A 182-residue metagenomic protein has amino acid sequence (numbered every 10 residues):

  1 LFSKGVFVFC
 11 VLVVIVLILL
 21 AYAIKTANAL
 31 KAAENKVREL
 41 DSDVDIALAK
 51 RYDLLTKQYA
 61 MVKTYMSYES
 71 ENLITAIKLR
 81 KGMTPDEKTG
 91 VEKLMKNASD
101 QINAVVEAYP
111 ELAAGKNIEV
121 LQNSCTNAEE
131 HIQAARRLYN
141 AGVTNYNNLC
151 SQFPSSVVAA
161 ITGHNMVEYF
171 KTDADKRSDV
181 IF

Functional and structural regions predicted by a protein language model:
L1-F182: A helix-centric hydrophobic-segment signal that preferentially recognizes long, alpha-helical stretches used
